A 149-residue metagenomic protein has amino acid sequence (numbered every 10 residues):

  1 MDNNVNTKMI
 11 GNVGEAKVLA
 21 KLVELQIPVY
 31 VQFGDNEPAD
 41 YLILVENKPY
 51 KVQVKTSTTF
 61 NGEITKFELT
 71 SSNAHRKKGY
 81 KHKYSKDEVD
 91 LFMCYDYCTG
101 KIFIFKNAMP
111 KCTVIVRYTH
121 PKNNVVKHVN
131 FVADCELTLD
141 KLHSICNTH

Functional and structural regions predicted by a protein language model:
M1-E37, I43-H149: Mixed-charge (Asp/Glu-Lys/Arg
